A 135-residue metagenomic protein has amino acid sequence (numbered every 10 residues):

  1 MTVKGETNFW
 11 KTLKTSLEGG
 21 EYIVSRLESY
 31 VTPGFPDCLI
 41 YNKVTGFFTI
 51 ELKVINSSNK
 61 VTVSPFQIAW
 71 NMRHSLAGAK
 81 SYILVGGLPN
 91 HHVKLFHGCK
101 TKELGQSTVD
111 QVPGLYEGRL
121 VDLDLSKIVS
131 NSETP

Functional and structural regions predicted by a protein language model:
M1-S29, K43, V93: Acidic-basic catalytic patches of nuclease active cores, encompassing PD-(D/E)XK and other metal-cofactor nuclease
E18, M72-L76: Anion (oxyanion) recognition and catalysis
G34: Beta-rich catalytic cores
C38-I40, G46-S57: Conserved catalytic cores of phosphodiester-cleaving nucleases, focusing on short active-site segments
N56-I68: Active-site-adjacent loop/helix micro-motif of nuclease/hydrolase catalytic cores
V61, F96-S107: Sequence/structural signature of beta-propeller domains
S75-T101: Nucleic-acid nuclease catalytic cores
Q111-P135: Charged phosphate-binding loop/patch that engages nucleotide di/tri-phosphates or the phosphate backbone of nucleic
